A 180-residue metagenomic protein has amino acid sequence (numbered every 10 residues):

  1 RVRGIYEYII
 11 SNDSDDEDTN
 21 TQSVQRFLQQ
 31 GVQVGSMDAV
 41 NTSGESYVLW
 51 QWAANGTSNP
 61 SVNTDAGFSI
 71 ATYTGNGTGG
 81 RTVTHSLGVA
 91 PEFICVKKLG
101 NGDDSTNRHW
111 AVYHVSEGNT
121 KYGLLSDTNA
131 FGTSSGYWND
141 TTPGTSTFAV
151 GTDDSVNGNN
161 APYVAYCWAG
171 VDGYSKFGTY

Functional and structural regions predicted by a protein language model:
R1-Y180: Surface-exposed molecular-recognition determinants
